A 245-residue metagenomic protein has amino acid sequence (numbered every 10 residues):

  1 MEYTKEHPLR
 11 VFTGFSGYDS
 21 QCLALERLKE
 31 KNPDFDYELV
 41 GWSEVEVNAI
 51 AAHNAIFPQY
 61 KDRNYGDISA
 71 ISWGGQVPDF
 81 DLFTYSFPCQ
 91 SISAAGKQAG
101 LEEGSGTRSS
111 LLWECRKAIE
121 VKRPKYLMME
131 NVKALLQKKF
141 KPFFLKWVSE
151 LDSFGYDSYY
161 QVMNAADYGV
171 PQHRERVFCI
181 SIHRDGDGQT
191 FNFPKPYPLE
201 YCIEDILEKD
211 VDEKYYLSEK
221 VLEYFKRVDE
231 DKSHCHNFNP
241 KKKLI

Functional and structural regions predicted by a protein language model:
E2-Y126, K133-Q137, K141-L145: Core alpha/beta nucleotide-donor-binding catalytic domains of modification enzymes
W73-L82, I92-I245: Class I S-adenosyl-L-methionine
